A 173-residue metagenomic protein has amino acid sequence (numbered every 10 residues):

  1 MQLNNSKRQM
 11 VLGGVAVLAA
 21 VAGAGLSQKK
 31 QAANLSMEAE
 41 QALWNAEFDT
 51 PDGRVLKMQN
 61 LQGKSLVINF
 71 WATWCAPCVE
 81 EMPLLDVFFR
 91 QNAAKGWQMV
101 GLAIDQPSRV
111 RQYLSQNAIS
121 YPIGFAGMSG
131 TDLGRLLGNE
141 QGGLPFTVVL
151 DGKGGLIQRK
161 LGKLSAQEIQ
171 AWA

Functional and structural regions predicted by a protein language model:
M1-N45: N-terminal targeting signals for export/organelle localization
N45-L66: A short beta-strand-turn-helix
A46, F70-W71, Y113, Y121: Conserved hydrophobic/aromatic "anchor" residues that stabilize well-ordered secondary structure elements
L61-K64, A94, S120, G142: Active-site acidic short loop of glycosyltransferases
N69-C75, I104: Aromatic-flanked redox-active Cys/Sec active sites in thiol-based oxidoreductases, especially the WC-centered
E80-A118, M128-R135: Structural microenvironment flanking redox-active thiols in thiol-disulfide oxidoreductases
Q116-I119, G127-W172: Thiol/disulfide oxidoreductase modules built on the thioredoxin-like
